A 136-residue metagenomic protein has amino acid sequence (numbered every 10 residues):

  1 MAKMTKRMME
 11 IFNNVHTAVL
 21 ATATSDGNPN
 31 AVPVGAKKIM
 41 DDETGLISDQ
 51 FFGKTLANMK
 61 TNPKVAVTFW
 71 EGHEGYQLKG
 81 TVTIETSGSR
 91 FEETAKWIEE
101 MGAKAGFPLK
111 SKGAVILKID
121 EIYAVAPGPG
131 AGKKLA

Functional and structural regions predicted by a protein language model:
M1-A136: Binding-site signature for planar aromatic cofactors or substrates
